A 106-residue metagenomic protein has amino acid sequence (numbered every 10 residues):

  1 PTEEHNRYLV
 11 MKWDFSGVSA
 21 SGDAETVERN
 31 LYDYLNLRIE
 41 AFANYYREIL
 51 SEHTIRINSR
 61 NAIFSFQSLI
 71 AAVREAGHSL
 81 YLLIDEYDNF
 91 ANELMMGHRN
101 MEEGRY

Functional and structural regions predicted by a protein language model:
P1-Y106: Phosphate-binding site recognition
